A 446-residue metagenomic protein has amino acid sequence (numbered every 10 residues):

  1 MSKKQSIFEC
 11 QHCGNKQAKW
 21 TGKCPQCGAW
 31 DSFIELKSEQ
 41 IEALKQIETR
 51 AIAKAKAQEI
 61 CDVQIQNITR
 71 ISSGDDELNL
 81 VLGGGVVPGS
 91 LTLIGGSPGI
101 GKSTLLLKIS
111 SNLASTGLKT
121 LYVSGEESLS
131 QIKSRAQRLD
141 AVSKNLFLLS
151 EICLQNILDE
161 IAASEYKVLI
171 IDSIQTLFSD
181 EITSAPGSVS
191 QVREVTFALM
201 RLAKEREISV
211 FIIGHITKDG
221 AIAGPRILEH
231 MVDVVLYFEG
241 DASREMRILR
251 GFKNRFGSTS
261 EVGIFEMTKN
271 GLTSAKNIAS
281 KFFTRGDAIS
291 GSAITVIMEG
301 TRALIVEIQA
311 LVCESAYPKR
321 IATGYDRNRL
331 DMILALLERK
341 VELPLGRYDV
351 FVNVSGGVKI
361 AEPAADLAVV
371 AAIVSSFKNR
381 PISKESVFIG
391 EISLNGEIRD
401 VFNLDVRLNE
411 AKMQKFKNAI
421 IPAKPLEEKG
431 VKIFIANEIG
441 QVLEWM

Functional and structural regions predicted by a protein language model:
S2-H12, K16-L80, V87-G95, I100-L107 (+7 more regions): Peripheral, non-AAA+ core regions of ATP-driven protein-machinery
T120-S124: Conserved RecA-like ASCE P-loop NTPase motor core of nucleic-acid helicases/translocases
G125-Q131: Conserved Walker A/P-loop ATP-binding site and its immediately adjacent core in helicase/helicase-like ATPase domains
